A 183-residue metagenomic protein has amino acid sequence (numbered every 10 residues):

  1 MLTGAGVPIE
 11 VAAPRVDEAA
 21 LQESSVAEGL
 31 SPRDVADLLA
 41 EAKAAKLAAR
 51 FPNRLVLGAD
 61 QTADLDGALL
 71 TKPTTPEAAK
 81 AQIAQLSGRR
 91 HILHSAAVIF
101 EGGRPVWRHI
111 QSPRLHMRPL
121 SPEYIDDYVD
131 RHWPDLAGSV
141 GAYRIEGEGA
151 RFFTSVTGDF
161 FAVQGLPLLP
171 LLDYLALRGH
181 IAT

Functional and structural regions predicted by a protein language model:
M1-L55, A68, E123, D130 (+2 more regions): N-terminal polybasic phosphate/anion-binding patch
M1-V7, R89, S112-T183: GST superfamily/GST-like fold recognition
L2, A40, D60, A79 (+2 more regions): Residue-level signal for inorganic ion chemistry
P8-A19, V98-R104, G138-A150: Mobile beta-alpha loop/short-helix "lid" or hinge segments that flank ligand
A20-S25, D64-L65, G103-Q111, V156: Acidic/polar active-site rim loop that often engages polyanionic ligands
Q61-D64, L93-F100, Y143: Short beta-strand scaffold segments in enzyme catalytic cores
Q61-H91, M117-P119: Active-site-adjacent loop/tail segments of enzyme domains
K80-Q85, S95-P113: Anionic-ligand binding region
